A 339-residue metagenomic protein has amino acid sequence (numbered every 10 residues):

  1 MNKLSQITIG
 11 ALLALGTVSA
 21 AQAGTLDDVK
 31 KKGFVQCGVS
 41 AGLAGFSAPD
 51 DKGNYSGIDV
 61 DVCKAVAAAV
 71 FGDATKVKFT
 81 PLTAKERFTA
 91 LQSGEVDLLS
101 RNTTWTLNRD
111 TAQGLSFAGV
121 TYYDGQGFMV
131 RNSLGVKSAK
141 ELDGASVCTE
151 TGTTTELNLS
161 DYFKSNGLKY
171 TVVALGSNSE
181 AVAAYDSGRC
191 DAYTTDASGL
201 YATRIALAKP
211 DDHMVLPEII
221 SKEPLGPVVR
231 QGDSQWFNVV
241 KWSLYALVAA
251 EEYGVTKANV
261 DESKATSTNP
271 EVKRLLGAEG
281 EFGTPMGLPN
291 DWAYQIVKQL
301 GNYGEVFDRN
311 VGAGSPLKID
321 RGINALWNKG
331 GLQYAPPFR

Functional and structural regions predicted by a protein language model:
M1-I9: Bacterial N-terminal signal peptides that target proteins for export
T8-T17: Bacterial N-terminal signal peptides
T17-A23: Sec/Tat signal peptide C-region and signal peptidase I cleavage site
K32-S100, L288, Y303, L326 (+1 more regions): Extracytoplasmic small-molecule ligand-binding "clamshell" domains of the periplasmic binding protein/Venus flytrap
Q36-G45, Y55-V70, T104, D124-E180: Bilobed "Venus flytrap"/periplasmic-binding protein-like clamshell domains and structurally analogous long
D61-K64, A68-V70, S133-V136, K140 (+6 more regions): Extended ligand-binding regions for polar small-molecule ligands
K64, A68, G72, K76-E141 (+2 more regions): Acidic, polar ligand-binding/catalytic clefts
F282-R339: C-terminal functional modules
